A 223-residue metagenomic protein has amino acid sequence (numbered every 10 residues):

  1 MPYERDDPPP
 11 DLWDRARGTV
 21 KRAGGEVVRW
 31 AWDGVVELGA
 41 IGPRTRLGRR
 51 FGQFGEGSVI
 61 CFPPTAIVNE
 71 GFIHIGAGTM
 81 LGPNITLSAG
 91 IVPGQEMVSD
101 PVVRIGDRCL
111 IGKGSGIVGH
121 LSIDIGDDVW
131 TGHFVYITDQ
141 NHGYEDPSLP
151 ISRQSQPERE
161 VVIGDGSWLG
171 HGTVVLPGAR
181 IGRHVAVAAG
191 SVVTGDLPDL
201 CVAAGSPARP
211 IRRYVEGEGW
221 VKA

Functional and structural regions predicted by a protein language model:
M1-T138, G164-G166, T173, R183 (+2 more regions): Domain-scale signature associated with acetyltransferase and cell-envelope carbohydrate enzymes
R50, A77, S152-R153, R159-E160 (+1 more regions): Short secondary-structure boundary/capping segments
G126-S148, R153-Q154, E158: Histidine/lysine/aspartate-rich catalytic loop segments that bind and position anionic ligands
E145-P147, P157, V193, P207-P210: Glycine-rich, flexible loop/turn motifs
I151-V162, G166, G172: Surface-exposed acidic, glycine/proline-enriched linker/cap segments that occur as 15-30-residue helix-coil
R180-A204: C-terminal/domain-terminus segments
